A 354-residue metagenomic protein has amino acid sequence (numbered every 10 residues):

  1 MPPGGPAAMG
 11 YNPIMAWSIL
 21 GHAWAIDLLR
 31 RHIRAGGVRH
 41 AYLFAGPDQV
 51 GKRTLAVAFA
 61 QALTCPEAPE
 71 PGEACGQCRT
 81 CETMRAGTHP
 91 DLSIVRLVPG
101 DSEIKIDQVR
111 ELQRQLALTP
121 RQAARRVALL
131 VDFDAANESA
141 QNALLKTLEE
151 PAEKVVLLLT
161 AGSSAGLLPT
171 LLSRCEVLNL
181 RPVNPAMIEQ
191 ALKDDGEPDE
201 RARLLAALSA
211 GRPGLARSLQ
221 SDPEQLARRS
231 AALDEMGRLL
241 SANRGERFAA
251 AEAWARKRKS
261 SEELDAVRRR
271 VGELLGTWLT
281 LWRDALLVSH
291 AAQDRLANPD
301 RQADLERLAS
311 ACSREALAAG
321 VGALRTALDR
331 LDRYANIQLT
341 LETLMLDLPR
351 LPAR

Functional and structural regions predicted by a protein language model:
P3-S139, L305, A309: Clamp-loader machinery-focused feature within the broader ASCE/P-loop NTPase space
G10, A16-A62, T80-T83, E153-V155 (+2 more regions): Charged, glycine-rich active-site and insertion segments that engage polyanionic ligands
A128-V131, V156-A161: Structural recognition of the conserved hydrophobic beta-strand(s) that form the central parallel beta-sheet of P-loop
A136, L145-E149, D265, G272: Short, surface-exposed loop and linker segments with low hydrophobicity and enrichment for Pro/Ser/Thr
N142-L157: Conserved catalytic/switch belt of AAA+ P-loop NTPases
